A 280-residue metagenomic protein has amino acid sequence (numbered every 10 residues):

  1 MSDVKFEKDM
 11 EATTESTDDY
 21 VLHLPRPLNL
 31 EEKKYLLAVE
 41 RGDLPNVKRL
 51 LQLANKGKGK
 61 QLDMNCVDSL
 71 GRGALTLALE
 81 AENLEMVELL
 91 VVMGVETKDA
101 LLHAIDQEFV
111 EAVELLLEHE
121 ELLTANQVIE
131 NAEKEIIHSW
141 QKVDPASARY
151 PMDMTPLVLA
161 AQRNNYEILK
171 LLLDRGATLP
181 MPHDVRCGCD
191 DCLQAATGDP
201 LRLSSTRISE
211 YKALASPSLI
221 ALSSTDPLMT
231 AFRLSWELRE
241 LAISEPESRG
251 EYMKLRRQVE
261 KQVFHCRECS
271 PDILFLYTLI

Functional and structural regions predicted by a protein language model:
S2, M10-D18, L22, V110 (+2 more regions): Eukaryotic cytosolic interaction/assembly regions at protein N-termini and domain boundaries
F6-K58, M64-N65: N-terminal alpha-helical scaffolding segments that mark the starts of alpha-solenoid/helical-repeat architectures
N46, E85-M86, E111-A112, E167-I168: Conserved ankyrin/ankyrin-like repeat signature
R49-L62, E88-E96, E114-D144, K170-L179: Ankyrin repeat domain, specifically the short helix-to-loop turn at the C-terminus of the second helix of each repeat
